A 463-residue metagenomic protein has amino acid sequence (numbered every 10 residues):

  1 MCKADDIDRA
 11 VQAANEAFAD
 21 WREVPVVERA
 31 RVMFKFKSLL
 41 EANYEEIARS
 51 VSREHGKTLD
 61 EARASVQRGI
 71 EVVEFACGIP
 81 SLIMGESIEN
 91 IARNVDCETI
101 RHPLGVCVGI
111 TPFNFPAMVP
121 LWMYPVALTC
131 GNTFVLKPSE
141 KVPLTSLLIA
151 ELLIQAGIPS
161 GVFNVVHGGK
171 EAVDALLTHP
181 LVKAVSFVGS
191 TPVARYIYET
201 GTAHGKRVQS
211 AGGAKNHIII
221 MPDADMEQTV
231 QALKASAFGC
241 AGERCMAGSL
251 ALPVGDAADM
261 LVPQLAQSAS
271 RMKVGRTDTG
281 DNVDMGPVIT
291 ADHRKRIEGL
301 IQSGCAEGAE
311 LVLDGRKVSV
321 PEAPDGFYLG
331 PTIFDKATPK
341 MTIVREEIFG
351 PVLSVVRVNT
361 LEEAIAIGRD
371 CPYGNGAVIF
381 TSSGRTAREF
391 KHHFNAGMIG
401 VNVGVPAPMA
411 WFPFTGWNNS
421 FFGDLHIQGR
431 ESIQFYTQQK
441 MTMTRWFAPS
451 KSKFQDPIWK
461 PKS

Functional and structural regions predicted by a protein language model:
M1-C2, I158, V182, I219 (+3 more regions): Conserved C-terminal structural/oligomerization subdomain of aldehyde/semialdehyde dehydrogenase
M1-R49, R53, V358: Short, structured beta/alpha segment
K3, R22-E23, H55, V165 (+4 more regions): A structural signal for short, well-ordered beta-strand elements
A4-I7, V26, Y44, L59 (+4 more regions): Residues at or immediately preceding the N-termini of alpha-helices
Q12, F34-E45, L59-M84: Long amphipathic alpha-helix in the N-terminal Rossmann-like dinucleotide-binding domain of NAD(P)-dependent
A14, R29, V51, V73 (+9 more regions): Residue-level signal for inorganic ion chemistry
G85-Q228, N282, V358, G423: Rossmann-like NAD(P) dinucleotide-binding subdomain of oxidoreductase/dehydrogenase enzymes
P192-T338, L361, V401, A448-S452 (+1 more regions): ALDH superfamily catalytic-core signature
